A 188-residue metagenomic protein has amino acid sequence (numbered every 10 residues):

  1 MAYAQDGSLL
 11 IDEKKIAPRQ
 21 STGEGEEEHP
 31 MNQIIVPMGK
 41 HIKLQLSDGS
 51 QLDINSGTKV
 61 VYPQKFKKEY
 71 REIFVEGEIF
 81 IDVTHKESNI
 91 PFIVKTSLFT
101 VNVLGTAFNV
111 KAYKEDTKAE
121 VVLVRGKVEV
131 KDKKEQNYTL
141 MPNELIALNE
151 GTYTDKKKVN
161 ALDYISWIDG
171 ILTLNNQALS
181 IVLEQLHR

Functional and structural regions predicted by a protein language model:
M1-R188: A residue-level detector for the "anchor" residue at the start of short, highly conserved motifs
